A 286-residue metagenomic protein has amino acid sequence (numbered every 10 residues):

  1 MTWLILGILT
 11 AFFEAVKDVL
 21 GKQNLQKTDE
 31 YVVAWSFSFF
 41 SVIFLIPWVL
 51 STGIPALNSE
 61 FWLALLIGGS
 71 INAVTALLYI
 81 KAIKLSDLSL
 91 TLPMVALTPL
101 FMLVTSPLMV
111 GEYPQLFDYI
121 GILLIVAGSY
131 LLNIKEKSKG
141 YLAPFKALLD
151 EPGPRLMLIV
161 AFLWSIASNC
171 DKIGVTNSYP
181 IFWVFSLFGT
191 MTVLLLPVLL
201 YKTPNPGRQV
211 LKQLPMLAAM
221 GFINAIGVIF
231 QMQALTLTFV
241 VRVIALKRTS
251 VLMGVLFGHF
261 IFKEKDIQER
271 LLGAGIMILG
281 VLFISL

Functional and structural regions predicted by a protein language model:
M1-I8, L100-F162, K265, E269-L286: Juxtamembrane helix-loop boundary signature in multi-pass membrane transporters
M1-L6, L50-F61, T105-D118, K172-S178 (+2 more regions): Helix-coil boundary and interhelical linker segments in multi-pass alpha-helical membrane proteins
M1-S70, A76-S86, I134-L156, G189-L237 (+1 more regions): Membrane-interface interhelical linkers
T10, F37, S41, L92-M102 (+3 more regions): Structural signature of transmembrane alpha-helices in multi-pass secondary transporters
A15, I46, G69, A73-V74 (+9 more regions): Hydrophobic/small/kink-forming positions within alpha-helical transmembrane segments of polytopic membrane proteins
V33, W183-V184: Alpha-helical transmembrane segments of multi-pass secondary-active solute transporters
I67-N72, I83-L132, V184-T192, V240-F260: Specific alpha-helical transmembrane segments that line the substrate/conduction pathway and gating interfaces
N224-L286: C-terminal appended segment following the main domain
